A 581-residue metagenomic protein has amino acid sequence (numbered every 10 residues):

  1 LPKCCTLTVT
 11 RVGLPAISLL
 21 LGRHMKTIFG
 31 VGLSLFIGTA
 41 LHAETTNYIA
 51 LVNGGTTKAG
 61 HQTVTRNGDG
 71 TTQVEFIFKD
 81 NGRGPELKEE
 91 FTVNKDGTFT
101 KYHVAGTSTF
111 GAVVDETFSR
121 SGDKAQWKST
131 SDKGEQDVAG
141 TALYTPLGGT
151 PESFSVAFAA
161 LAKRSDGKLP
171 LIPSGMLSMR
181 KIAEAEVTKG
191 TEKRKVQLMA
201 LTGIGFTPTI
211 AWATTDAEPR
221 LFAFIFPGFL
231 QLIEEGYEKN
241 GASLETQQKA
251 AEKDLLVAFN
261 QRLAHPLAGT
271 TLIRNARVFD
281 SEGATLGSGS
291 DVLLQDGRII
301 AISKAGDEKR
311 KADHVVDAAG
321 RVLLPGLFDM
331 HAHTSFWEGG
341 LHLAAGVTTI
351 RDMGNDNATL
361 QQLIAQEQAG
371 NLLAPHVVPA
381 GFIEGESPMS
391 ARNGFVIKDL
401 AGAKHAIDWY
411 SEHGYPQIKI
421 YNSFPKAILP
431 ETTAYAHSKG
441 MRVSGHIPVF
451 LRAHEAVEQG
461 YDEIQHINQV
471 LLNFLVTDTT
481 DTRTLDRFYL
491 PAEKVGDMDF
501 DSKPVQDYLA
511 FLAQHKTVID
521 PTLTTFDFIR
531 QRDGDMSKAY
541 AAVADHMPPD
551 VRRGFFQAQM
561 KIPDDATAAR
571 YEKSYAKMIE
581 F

Functional and structural regions predicted by a protein language model:
T57, G111-A200, Q247-A250: Solvent-exposed helix/loop surface patches that form functional interfaces
G84-E152, G205-E218, F222-E234: Contiguous hydrophobic, core-forming segments of folded domains
E234-N275, E308, Y410: Extracellular/periplasmic ectodomains of large secreted or surface enzymes and adhesion receptors
A268-I273, K309-G340, A344, T348: Replace "His-x-His-based motif
V278, G283-L324: Histidine-rich, glycine-flanked metal-binding segment
L327-A332, P388-G402: Active-site mouth loops of central-metabolism enzymes
G339-T359, A374-F382, E412-F424, T433 (+4 more regions): Divalent metal-dependent hydrolysis catalytic cores, especially in the metallo-beta-lactamase
A406-F424, D462, V470-F581: Active-site neighborhoods of metal-dependent hydrolases
